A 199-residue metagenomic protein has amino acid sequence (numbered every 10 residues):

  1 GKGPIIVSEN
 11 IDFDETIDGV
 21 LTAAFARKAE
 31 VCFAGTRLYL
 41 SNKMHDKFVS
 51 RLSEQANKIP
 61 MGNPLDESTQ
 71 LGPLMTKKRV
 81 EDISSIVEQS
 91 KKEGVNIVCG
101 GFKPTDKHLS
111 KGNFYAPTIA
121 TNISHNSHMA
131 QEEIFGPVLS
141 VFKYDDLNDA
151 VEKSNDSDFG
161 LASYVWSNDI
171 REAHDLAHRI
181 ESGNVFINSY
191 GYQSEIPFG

Functional and structural regions predicted by a protein language model:
K2-S124, K153, I187: ALDH superfamily catalytic-core signature
I5-I6, I11, P60, K92 (+1 more regions): Conserved C-terminal structural/oligomerization subdomain of aldehyde/semialdehyde dehydrogenase
